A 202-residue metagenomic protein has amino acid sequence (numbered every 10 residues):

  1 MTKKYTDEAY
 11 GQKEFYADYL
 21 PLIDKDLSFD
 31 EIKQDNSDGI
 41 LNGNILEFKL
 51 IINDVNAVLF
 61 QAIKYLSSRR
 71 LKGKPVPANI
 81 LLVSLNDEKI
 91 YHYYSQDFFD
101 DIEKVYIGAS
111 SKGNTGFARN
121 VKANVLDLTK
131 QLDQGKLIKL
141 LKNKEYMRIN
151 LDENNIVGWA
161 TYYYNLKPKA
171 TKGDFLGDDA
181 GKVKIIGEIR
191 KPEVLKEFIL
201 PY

Functional and structural regions predicted by a protein language model:
M1-E31: Acidic-basic catalytic patches of nuclease active cores, encompassing PD-(D/E)XK and other metal-cofactor nuclease
A17, S67, T161-N165: Short, hydrophobic/amphipathic alpha-helical patches that form generic packing surfaces within helical domains
D24, L41-G43, D97-F99: Short, solvent-exposed coil/turn segments at beta-strand boundaries
D35: Beta-rich catalytic cores
G39-I52, Y65: Conserved catalytic cores of phosphodiester-cleaving nucleases, focusing on short active-site segments
D54-S110: Nucleic-acid nuclease catalytic cores
S84, G113, F117-K122: N-terminal helical submodule of small eukaryotic multi-pass membrane proteins
K122-Y202: Long recognition/docking surfaces used for binding and targeting
